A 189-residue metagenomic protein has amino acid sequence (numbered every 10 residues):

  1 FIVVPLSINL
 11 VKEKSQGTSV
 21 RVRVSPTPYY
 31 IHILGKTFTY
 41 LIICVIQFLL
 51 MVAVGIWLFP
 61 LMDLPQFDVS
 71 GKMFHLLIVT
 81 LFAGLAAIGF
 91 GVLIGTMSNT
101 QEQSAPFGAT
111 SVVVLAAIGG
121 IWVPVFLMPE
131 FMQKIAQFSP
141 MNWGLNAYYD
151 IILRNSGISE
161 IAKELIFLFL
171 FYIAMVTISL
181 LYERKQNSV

Functional and structural regions predicted by a protein language model:
F1-S7: Long, hydrophobic alpha-helical segments
N9-L41: Helix-loop-helix units of permease transmembrane domains in multi-pass membrane transporters, especially ABC
L10-V11, L93, M97, F167-V189: Junction motif at the cytosolic side of a transmembrane helix
K12, I56, P60, G95-T96 (+5 more regions): Transmembrane helix-loop junction
R23, T27, S98, A136-S139: Short helix-loop-helix connector
Y29, I33-P106, V113, S159-K163 (+1 more regions): Alpha-helical transmembrane segments and their short interhelical loops
G120-A174: Membrane-interfacial helix-loop-helix junctions in multi-pass membrane proteins
